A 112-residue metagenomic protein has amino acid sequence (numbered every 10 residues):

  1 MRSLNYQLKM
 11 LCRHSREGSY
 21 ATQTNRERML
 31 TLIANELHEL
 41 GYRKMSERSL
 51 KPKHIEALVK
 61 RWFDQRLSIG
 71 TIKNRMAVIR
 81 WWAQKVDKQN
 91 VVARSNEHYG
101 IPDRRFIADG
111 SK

Functional and structural regions predicted by a protein language model:
Y6-G110: N-terminal core-binding DNA-recognition domain of tyrosine recombinases/integrases
